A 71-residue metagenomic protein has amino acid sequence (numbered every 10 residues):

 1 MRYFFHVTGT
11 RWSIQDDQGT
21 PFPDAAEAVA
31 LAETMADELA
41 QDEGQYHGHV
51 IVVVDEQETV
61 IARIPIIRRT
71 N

Functional and structural regions predicted by a protein language model:
M1, P23-A26, D55-E58: A short, structured loop/turn motif at beta-sheet edges
M1-D16: Short aromatic-glycine-(Arg/Gly/Cys) micro-motifs in beta-strand/loop hairpins
F5, A28, I51-V53: Generic recognition of well-ordered secondary-structure surfaces with a strong bias for beta-strand segments
I14-A25: A short, exposed loop/beta-hairpin motif centered on an aromatic-Gly-Thr core
Q15, A30, I61-R63: Short acidic, gly/pro-rich beta-turn/loop elements at beta-sheet edges and active-site/ligand-binding grooves
D24-E43: A short, charged, amphipathic alpha-helix used as a generic interaction element across diverse proteins
L39-N71: Short, mixed-charge low-complexity intrinsically disordered segments
